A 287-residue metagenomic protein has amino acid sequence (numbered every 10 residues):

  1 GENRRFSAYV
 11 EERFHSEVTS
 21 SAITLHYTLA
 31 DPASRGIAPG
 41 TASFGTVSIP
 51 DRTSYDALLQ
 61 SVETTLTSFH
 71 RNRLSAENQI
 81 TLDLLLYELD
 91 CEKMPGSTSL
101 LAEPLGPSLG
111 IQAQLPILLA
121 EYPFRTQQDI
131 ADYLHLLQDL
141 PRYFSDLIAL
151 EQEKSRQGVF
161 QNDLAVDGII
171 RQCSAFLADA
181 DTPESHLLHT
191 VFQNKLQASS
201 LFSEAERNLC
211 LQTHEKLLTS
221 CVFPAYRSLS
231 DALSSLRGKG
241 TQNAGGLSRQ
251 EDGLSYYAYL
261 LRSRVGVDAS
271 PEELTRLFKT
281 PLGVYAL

Functional and structural regions predicted by a protein language model:
G1-L287: N-terminal maturation segment of proteins
